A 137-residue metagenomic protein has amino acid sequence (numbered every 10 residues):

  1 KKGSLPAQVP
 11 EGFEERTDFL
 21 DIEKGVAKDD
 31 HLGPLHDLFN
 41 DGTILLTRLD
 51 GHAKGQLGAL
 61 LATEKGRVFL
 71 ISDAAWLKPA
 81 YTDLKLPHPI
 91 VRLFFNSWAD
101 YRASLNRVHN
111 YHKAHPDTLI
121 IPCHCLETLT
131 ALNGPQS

Functional and structural regions predicted by a protein language model:
K1-R48, L93-D117: Metallo-beta-lactamase
N40-D41, L60-E64: Active-site beta-strand termini and strand-to-loop segments that position acidic
I44-L49, F69-D73: Active-site-proximal beta-strand elements of phosphoester/diester hydrolases
L45, G55-L57: Short beta-strand micro-motifs in enzyme catalytic cores
G51-A53: Glycine/acidic-rich beta-strand-loop module
Q56, T63-S137: Cap/insert and terminal regions of metallo-dependent hydrolase folds
